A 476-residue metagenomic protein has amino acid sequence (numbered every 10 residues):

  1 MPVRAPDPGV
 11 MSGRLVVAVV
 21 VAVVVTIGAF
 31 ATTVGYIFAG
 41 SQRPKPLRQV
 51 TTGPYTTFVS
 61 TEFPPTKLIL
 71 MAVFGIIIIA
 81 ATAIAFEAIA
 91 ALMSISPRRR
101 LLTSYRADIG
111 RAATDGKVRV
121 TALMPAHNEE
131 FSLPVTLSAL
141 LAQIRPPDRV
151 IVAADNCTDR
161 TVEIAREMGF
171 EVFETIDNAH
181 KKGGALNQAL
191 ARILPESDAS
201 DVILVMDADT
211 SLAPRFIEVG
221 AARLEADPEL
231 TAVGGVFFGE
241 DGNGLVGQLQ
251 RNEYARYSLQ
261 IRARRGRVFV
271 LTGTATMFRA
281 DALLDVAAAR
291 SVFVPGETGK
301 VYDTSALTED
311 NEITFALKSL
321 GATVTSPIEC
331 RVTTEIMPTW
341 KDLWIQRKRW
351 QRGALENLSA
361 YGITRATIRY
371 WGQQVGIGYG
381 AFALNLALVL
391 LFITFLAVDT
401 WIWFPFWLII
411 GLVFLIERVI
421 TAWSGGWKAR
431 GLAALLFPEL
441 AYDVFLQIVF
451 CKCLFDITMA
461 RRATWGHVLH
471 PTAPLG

Functional and structural regions predicted by a protein language model:
M1-A113, L446-M459: N-terminal membrane-anchoring/stem segments of glycan-assembly enzymes
V34-L70, I95-R98, G376-R461: Membrane-embedded multi-pass helical conduit in multi-pass membrane proteins, especially envelope-biosynthetic
A90, K181-D198, P214-A306, K348-Q351 (+2 more regions): Long helical/loop segments within the catalytic core of UDP-sugar-dependent glycosyltransferases, especially the large
V118-T121, R149, E312: Cell-envelope/extracellular polymer assembly enzymes that use nucleotide-activated donors
P134, D159-E167, R215: Acidic helix N-cap motif at the loop->helix transition within catalytic regions of sugar-transfer enzymes
S138-P147: Short, acidic, metal-binding catalytic loop of nucleotide-sugar glycosyltransferases
E196-S211: Short beta-strand-to-loop acidic/aromatic patch adjacent to the donor-nucleotide binding site
N311-V332: Catalytic donor-sugar/metal-binding loop of nucleotide-sugar-dependent glycosyltransferases
